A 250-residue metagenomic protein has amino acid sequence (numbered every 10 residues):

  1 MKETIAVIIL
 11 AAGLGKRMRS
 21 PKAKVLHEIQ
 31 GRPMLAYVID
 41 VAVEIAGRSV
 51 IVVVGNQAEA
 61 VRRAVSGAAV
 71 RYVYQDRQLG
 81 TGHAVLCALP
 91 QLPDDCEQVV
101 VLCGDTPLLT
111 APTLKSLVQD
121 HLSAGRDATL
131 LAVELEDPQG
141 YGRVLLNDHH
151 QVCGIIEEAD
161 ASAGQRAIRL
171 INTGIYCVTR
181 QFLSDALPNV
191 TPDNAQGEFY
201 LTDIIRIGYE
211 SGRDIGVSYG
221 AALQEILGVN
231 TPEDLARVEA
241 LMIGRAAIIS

Functional and structural regions predicted by a protein language model:
M1-E3, R32-L102, L108-S123: Conserved N-terminal catalytic core of the sugar/cofactor nucleotidyltransferase
M1-S20, V50: N-terminal nucleotide-binding beta1-loop-alpha1 segment
M1-T4, P192-S250: Left-handed beta-helix
V7-I9, I51-V52, V100-V101, A128-L131 (+1 more regions): Structural beta-sheet core signal
R17, P107-L108: A short, conserved beta-strand element in the Rossmann-like catalytic core that flanks the donor/metal-binding loop
E28, L108, C177, G228-V229: Short aromatic/basic micro-patch
E59, A68, L109-A195, T202-I204 (+2 more regions): Conserved core of the sugar-phosphate nucleotidyltransferase
